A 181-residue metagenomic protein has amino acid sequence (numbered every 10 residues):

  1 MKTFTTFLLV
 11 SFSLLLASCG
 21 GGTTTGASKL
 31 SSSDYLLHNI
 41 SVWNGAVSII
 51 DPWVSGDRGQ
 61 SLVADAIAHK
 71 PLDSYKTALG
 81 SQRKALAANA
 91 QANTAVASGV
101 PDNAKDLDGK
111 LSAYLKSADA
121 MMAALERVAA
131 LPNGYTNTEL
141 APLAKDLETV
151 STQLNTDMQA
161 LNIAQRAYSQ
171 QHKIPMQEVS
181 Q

Functional and structural regions predicted by a protein language model:
M1-L8: Bacterial N-terminal signal peptides that target proteins for export
L15-S18: C-terminal motif of bacterial Sec signal peptides marking the signal peptidase cleavage site
G20-G21, A130: Intrinsic disorder/low-complexity segments in short proteins, especially the signal peptide and propeptide regions
G21-S81, K173-Q181: Immediate post-signal-peptide N-terminus of mature secreted/exported proteins
L36-V47, A78-L154: Long, amphipathic, charge-rich alpha-helical segments that form helical bundles/coiled-coils
A141-Q181: Signal peptide-directed secreted proteins
